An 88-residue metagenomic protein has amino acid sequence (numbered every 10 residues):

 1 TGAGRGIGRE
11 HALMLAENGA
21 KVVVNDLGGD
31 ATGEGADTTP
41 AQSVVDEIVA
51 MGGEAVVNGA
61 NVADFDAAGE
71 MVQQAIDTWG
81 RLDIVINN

Functional and structural regions predicted by a protein language model:
T1, G59, L82-N88: Rossmann-fold scaffold of SDR-type NAD(P)-dependent oxidoreductases
T1-V24: Canonical Rossmann dinucleotide-binding motif of NAD(H)/NADP(H)-dependent dehydrogenases/reductases, specifically
L13-L15, L27, M71, L82: Generic leucine side-chain signal with a strong bias for well-ordered alpha-helical environments
N18-S43, N58: Conserved glycine-rich Rossmann-like NAD(P)H-binding loop of the short-chain dehydrogenase/reductase
V22-V23, A63, R81-I84: Polytopic alpha-helical membrane proteins, predominantly small-molecule transporters/carriers
T38-Q42, G59-Q73: The beta1-alpha1 cofactor-binding region of Rossmann-like NAD(H)/NADP(H)-dependent oxidoreductases
I48: Conserved functional hotspot residues or short segments at active or partner-binding sites across diverse domains
M51-E54, Q74-N87: A glycine-rich helix->loop->beta "capping" turn within Rossmann-like NAD(P)(H)-dependent oxidoreductase domains
